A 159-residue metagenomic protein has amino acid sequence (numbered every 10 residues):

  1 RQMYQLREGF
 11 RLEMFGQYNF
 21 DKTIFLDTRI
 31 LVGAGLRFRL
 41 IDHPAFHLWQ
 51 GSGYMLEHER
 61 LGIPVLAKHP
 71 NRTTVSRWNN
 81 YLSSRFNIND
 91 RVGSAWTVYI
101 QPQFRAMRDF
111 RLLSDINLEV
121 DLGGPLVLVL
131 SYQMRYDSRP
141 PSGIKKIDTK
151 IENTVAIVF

Functional and structural regions predicted by a protein language model:
R1, G35-L40, N79-S83, T97 (+3 more regions): Outer-membrane beta-barrel architecture
Y4, G9-L12, P44-L48, F86-S94 (+1 more regions): Repeated loop/turn-to-beta-strand initiation elements of outer-membrane beta-barrel proteins
L12-M14, I30-V32, F46-S52, S94-V98 (+3 more regions): Transmembrane beta-strands of outer-membrane beta-barrel proteins
G16-K22, F38, Y54-R60, I100-F104 (+2 more regions): Transmembrane beta-strands of outer-membrane beta-barrel pores
D21-D27, R39-H43, V65-T73, Q103-M107 (+1 more regions): Outer-membrane beta-barrel domain signature
T28-V32, F46, R72-W78, R108-L112 (+1 more regions): Residues that define the transmembrane beta-barrel architecture of outer-membrane proteins
R39, A45-P102: Detector for outer-membrane/organellar transmembrane beta-barrel domains, recognizing the amphipathic beta-strand
L118-D121, I147-F159: Outer-membrane beta-barrel "beta-signal"
